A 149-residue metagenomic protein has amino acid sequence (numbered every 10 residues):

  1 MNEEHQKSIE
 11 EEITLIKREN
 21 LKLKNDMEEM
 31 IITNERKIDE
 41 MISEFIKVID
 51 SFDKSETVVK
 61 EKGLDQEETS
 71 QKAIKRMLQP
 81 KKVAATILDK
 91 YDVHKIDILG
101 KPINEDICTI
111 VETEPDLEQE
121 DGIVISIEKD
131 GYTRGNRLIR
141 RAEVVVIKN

Functional and structural regions predicted by a protein language model:
M1-I13, G131, G135-L138, A142: Short N-terminal secondary-structure initiator segments
N2-I103: Charge-dense, E/K-rich amphipathic alpha-helical interfaces
G63-D65, L117, G131: Disordered, low-complexity tails and leader-like regions
I98, E114, K129: Thr-Gly-centered strand-to-loop micro-motif
D106-P115, R134: Sensory/regulatory domains in signal-transduction proteins
Q119-N149: A hydrophobic membrane-anchoring alpha-helix module
